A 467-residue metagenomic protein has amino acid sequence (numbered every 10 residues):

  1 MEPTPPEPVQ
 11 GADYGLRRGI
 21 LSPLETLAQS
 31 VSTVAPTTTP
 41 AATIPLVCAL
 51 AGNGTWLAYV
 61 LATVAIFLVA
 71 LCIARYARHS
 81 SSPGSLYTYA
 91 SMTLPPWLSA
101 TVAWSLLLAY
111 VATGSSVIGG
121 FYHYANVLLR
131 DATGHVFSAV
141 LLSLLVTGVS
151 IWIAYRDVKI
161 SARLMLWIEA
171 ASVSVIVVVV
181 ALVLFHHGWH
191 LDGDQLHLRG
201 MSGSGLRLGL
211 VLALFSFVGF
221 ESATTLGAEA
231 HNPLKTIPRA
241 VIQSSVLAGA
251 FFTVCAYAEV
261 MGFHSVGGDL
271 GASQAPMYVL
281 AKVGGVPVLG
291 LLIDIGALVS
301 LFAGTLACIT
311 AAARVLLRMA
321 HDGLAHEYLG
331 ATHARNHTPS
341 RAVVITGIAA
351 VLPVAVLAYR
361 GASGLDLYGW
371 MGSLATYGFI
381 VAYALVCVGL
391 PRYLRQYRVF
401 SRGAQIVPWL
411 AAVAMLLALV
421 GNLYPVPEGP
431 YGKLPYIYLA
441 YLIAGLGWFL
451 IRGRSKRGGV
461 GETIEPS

Functional and structural regions predicted by a protein language model:
M1-G54, I66-L71, G193-D194, R452-S467: Membrane-interface "cap" regions at the ends of multi-pass membrane proteins
G11-R17, T55-W56, A132-L141, W167-D294 (+2 more regions): Helix-loop-helix junctions that connect adjacent transmembrane segments in multi-pass membrane transporters
P36-G134, S244-G249, T253-V254, K433-L446: Extracellular loop-to-transmembrane helix junctions
L46-W56, H123, V127-V136, K159-E169 (+4 more regions): Transmembrane helix-loop boundary segments of multi-pass membrane transporters
S82, S105-G120, F217, S222-E229 (+2 more regions): Membrane-helix boundary/coupling elements in multi-pass transport proteins
T88-A90, P95, N126-A132, A240-I309 (+1 more regions): TM-loop-TM module centered on a large, flexible mid-protein loop between adjacent transmembrane helices in multi-pass
A125, A139-H187, M201-G203, V241-L247 (+3 more regions): Membrane-interface loop-to-helix entry segments
S373-A382, R402-S467: A generic transmembrane alpha-helix motif of multi-pass inner-membrane proteins
